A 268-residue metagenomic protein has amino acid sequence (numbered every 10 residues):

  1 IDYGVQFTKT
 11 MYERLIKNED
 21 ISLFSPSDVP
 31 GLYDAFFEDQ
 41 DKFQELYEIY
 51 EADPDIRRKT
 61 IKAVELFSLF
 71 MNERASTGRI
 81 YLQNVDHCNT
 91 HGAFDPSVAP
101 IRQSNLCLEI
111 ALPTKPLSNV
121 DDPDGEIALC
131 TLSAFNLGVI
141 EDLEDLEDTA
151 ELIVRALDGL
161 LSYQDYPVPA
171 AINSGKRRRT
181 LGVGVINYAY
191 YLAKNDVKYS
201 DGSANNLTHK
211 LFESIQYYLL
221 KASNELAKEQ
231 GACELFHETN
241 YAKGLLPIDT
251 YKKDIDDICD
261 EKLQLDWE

Functional and structural regions predicted by a protein language model:
I1, I16-K17, A35, V85-H87 (+2 more regions): Short acidic, glycine/serine/threonine-rich loops at helix termini
D2, Q6, D41, R58-L66 (+7 more regions): Conserved active-site and cofactor/substrate-binding residues in soluble primary-metabolism enzymes
Y3-T77, V85, I255: Polar, glycine-rich mid-to-C-terminal structural blocks that act as macromolecule-binding/assembly scaffolds
E13, K17, I21, N72 (+8 more regions): Short, well-ordered loop/turn and helix-capping segments at boundaries between secondary-structure elements and domains
S22, A52-T60, G138-E147, P167-A171 (+1 more regions): Inter-helical turn/loop segments and adjacent helix faces that build the functional surface of alpha-helical bundle
S27, A150-I172, K198-E268: Internal maturation/activation junctions in enzymes
A63-F70, V85-E109, T250-E268: Conserved mixed alpha/beta core segments that line enzyme active sites in large multi-domain catalysts
R74-G175, V185-L192: Function-dense linear segments that define catalytic or interfacial modules in macromolecule-processing proteins
